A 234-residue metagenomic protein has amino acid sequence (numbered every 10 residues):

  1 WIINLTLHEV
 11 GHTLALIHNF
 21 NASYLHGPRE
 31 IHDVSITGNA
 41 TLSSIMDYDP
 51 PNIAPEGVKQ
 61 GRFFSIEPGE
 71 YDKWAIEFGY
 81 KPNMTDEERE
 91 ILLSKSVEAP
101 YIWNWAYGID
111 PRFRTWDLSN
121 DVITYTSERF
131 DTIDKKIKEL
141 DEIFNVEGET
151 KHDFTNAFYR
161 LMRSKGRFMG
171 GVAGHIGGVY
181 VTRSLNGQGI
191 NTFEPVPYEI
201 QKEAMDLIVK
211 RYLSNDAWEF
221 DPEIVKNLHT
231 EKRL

Functional and structural regions predicted by a protein language model:
N4-N19: Active-site recognition of the HExxH zinc-binding catalytic motif
S23-L234: Conserved catalytic/binding loops enriched for acidic/polar residues
